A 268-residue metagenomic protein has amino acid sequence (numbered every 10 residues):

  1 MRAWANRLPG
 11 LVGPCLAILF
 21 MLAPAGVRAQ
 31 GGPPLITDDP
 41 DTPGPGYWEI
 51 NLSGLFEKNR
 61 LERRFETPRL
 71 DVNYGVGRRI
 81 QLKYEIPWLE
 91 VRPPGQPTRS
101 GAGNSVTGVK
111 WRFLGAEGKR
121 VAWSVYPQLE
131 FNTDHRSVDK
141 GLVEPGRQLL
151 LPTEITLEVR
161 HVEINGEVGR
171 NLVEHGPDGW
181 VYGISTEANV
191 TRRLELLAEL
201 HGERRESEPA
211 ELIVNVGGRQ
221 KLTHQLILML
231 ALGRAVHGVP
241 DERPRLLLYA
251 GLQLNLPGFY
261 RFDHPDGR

Functional and structural regions predicted by a protein language model:
M1-P9: N-terminal secretory signal peptides that target proteins for export/translocation
W4, L16-L19, I184: A detector of low-complexity, intrinsically disordered, Ser/Thr/Gly/Pro/Ala-rich segments
G10-A23: Bacterial N-terminal signal peptides
A29-R268: Transmembrane beta-barrel domains of Gram-negative outer membranes and organellar outer membranes
